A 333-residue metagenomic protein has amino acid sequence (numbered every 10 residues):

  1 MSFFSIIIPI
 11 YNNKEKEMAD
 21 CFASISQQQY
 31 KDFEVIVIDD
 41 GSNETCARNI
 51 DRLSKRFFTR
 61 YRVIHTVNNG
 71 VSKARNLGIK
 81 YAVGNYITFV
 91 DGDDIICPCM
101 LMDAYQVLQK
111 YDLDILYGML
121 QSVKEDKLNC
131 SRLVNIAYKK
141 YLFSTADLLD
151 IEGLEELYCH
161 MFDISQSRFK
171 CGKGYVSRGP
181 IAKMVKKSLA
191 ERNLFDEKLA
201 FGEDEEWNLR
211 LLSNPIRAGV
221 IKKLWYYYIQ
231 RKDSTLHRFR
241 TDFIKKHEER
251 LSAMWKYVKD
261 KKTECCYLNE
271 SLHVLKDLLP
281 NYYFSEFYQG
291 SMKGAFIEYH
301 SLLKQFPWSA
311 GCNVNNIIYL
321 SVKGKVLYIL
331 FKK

Functional and structural regions predicted by a protein language model:
S2-S5, S26-V37, F58-R62: Short loop->beta transition adjacent to catalytic acidic/histidine clusters or analogous donor-positioning motifs
N13-Q27: Short, well-formed alpha-helical segments that are part of the catalytic scaffolds of diverse glycosyltransferases
C21, T66-A82: Glycine-rich, basic loop-to-helix element that forms the pyrophosphate-binding segment of sugar-nucleotide handling
D39-I50, D91: A conserved acidic beta->alpha catalytic loop
V67, V90-G92: Catalytic metal- and UDP-sugar-binding loop of GT-A-like glycosyltransferases, i.e., residues flanking the conserved
I87: Short aromatic/hydrophobic "clamp" motif used to bind/position activated sugar donors
I95-L108, L113-G202, E206-A218, I229-D242: Donor-binding/catalytic cores of nucleotide-activated saccharide and glycerol-phosphate transferases/polymerases
F284-K333: Membrane-interface aromatic/basic loop that binds lipid-linked glycans or pyrophosphate carriers, typified by
